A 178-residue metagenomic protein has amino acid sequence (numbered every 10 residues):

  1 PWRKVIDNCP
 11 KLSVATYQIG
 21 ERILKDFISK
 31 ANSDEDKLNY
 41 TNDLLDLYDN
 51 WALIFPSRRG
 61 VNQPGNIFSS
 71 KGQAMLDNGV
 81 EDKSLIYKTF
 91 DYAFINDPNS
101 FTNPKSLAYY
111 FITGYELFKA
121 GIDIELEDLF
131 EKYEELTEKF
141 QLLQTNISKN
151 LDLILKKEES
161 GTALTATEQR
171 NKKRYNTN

Functional and structural regions predicted by a protein language model:
R3-N178: Preference for long, solvent-exposed alpha-helical segments and helix-linker "stalks"
